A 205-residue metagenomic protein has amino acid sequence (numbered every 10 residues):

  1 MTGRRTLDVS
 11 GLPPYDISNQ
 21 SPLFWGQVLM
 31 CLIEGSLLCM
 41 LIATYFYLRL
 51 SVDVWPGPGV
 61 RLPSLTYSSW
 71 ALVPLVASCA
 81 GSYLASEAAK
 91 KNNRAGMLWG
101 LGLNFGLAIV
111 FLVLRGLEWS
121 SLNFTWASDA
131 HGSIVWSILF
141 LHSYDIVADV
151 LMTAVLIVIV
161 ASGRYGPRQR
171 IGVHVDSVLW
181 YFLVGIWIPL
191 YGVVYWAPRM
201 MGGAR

Functional and structural regions predicted by a protein language model:
M1-R205: ...captures the hydrophobic TM-helix bundle architecture rather than a specific catalytic motif, and can also fire on
